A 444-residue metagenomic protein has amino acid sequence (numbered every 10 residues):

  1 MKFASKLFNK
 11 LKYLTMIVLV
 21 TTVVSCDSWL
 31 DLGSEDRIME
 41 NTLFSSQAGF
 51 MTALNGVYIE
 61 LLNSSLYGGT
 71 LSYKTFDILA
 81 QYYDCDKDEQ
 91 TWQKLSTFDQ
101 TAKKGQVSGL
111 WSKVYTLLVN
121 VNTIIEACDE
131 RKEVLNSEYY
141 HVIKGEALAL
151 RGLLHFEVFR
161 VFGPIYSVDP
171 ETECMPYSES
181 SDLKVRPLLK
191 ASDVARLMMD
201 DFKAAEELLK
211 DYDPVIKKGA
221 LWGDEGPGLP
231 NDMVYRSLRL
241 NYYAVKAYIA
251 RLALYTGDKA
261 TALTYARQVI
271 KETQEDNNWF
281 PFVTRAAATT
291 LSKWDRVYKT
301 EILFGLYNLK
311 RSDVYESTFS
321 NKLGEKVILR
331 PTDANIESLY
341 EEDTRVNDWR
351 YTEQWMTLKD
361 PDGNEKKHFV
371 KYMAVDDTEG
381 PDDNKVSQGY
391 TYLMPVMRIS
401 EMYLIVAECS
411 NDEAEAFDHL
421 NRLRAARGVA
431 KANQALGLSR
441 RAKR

Functional and structural regions predicted by a protein language model:
M1-E35: Bacterial Sec-dependent N-terminal signal peptides
C26-T75, D99, N308, K431-A432: Membrane-proximal, proline-rich intrinsically disordered regions
M51, Q90-F162, K184-D193, F202 (+5 more regions): Conserved, well-structured interaction surfaces
T70-Y83, P164-E171, V215-S317: Short, surface-exposed recognition loops and adjoining beta-strand edges that mediate ligand/DNA contacts, enriched
Q268-H419, A425-A426: Elongated scaffold/linker segments in the mid-to-C-terminal portions of large proteins
